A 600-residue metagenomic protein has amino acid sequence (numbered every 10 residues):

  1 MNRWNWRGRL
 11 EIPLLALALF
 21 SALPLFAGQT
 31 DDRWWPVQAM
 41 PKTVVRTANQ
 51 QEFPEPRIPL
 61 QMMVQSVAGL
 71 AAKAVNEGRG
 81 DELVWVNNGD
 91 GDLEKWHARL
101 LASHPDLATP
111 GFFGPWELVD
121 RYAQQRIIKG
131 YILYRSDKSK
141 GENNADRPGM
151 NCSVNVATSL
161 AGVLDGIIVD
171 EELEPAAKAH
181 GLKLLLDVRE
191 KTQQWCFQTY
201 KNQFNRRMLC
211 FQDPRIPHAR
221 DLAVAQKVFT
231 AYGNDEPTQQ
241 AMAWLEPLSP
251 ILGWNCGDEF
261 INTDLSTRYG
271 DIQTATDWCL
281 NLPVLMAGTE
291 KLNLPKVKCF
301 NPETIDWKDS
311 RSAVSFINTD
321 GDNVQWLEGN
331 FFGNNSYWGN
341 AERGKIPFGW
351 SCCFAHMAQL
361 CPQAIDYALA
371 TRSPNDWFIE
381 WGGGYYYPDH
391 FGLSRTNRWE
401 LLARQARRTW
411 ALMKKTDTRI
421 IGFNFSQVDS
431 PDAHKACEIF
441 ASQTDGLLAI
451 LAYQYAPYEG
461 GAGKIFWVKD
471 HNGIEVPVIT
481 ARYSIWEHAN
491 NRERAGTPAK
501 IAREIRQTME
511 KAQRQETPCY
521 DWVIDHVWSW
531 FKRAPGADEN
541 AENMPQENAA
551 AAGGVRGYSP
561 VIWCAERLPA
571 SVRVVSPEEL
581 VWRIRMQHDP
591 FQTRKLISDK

Functional and structural regions predicted by a protein language model:
M1-L14: Bacterial N-terminal signal peptides that target proteins for export
E11-P24: Bacterial N-terminal signal peptides
T30-T289: Preference for solvent-exposed, low-hydrophobicity sequence contexts
Y134-S136, R311-D322, C352-C353, I379-Y387 (+1 more regions): Short loop/turn segments at strand-loop or loop-helix junctions that form parts of catalytic or ligand-binding pockets
R135-Q212, S351-P431: Metal-dependent polysaccharide deacetylase catalytic core of the NodB/CE4 family, i.e., the active-site-bearing domain
A231, D235-G253, T319-K345, A355 (+1 more regions): Catalytic grooves of carbohydrate-active enzymes
A275-K298, V575-D599: A recurrent domain-boundary module in secreted/ectodomain proteins
L282-Y367: Active-site beta->alpha N-cap acidic-glycine motif
